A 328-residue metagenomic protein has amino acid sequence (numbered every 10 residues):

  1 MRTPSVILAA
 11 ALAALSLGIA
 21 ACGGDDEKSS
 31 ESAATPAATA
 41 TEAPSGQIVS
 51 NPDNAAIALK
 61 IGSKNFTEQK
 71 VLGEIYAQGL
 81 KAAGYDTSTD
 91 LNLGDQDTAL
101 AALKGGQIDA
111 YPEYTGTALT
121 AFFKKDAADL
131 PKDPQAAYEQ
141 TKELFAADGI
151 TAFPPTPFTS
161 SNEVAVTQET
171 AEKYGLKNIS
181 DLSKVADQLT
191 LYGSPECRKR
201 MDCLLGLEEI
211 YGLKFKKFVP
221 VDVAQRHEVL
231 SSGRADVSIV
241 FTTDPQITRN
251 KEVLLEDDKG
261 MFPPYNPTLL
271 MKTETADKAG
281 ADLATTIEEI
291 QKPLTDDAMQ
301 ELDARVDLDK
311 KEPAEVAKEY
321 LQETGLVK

Functional and structural regions predicted by a protein language model:
M1-A9: Bacterial N-terminal signal peptides that target proteins for export
L17-A21: C-terminal motif of bacterial Sec signal peptides marking the signal peptidase cleavage site
G23-D26: Bacterial signal peptide processing site
A55-A58, E196, R200, E208-L213 (+1 more regions): An extracytoplasmic/periplasmic, membrane-proximal ligand-sensing/linker region
A56-S88, P157-E228, S232, K311-E315: Bilobed "Venus flytrap"/periplasmic-binding protein-like clamshell domains and structurally analogous long
K104-E113, A186-L189, G206, S231-V240: Alpha-to-beta junction loops
F122-P131, Y138-F153, S232-R234, Q246-G260: Ligand-binding "clamshell"
N162-E172, N266-A279: A bilobed periplasmic-binding-protein/Venus flytrap-type ligand-binding module shared by bacterial periplasmic
